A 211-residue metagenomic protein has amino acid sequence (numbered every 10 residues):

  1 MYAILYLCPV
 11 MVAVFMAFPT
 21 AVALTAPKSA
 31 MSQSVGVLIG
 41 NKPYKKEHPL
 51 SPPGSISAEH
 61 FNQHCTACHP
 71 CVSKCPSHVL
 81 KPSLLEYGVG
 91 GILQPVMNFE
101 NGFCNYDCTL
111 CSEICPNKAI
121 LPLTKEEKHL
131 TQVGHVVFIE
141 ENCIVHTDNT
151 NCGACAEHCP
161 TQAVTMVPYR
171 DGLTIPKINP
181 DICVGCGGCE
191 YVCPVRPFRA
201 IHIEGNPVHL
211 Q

Functional and structural regions predicted by a protein language model:
M1-Q211: Non-ligating segments of multi-cofactor redox enzymes
